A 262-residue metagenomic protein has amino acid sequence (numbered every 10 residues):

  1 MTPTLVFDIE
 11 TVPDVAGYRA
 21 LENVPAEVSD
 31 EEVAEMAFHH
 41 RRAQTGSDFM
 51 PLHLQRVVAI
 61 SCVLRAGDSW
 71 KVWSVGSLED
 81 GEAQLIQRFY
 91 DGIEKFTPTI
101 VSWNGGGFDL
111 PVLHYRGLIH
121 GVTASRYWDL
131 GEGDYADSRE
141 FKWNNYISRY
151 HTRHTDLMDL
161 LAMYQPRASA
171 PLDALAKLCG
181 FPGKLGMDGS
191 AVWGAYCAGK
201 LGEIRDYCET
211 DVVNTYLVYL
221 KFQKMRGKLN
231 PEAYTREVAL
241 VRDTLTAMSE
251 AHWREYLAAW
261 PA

Functional and structural regions predicted by a protein language model:
M1-G92: Conserved RNase H-like, two-metal-ion catalytic cores of nucleic-acid enzymes
T2-P3, Q55-V58, C62-E79, D91-D206 (+3 more regions): Metal-dependent phosphoesterase core characteristic of DEDDh/y 3'-5' exonuclease domains
V12, A43, L201, A247-E250 (+1 more regions): Generic detection of intrinsically disordered/low-complexity segments and helix-coil linkers/edges
E22, E31-G46, C208, F222 (+1 more regions): Charged, low-complexity, helix-prone segments enriched in Lys/Glu/Asp/Gln
V241-A262: Acidic catalytic cores of enzymes that act on phosphate-bearing nucleotides/polynucleotides
